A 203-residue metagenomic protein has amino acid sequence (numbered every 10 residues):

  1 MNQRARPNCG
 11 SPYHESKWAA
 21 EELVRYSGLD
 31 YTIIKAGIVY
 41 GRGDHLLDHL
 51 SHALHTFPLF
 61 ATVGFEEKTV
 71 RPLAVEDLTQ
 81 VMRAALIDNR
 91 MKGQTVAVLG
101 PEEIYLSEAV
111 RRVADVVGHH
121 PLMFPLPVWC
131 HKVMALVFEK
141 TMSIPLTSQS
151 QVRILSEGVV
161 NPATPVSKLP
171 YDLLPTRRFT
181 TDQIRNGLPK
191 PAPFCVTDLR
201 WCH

Functional and structural regions predicted by a protein language model:
M1-S27, Y31-G37: Conserved Rossmann-fold NAD(P)-dependent oxidoreductase catalytic core, especially the SDR/UDP-sugar
R6, V39-G41, L78: Conserved sequence/active-site signature of Rossmann-fold short-chain dehydrogenase/reductase
S11, T32-S51, K68, I104: Flexible, glycine-rich beta-alpha linker
E15, H45-L46, F65-I87, Q94-A97: Substrate-positioning beta->alpha
E15-S16, H49-A53, K140-S143: Short, hinge-like loop/turn segments at secondary-structure boundaries
K17-E21, L47-D48, S107: Short, surface-exposed alpha-helical segments at coil->helix boundaries
S51-V63: A short C-terminal helix-loop "cap" of Rossmann-like NAD(P)-dependent dehydrogenase/epimerase domains
A84-S148, N161-H203: Mid/C-terminal beta-alpha module of Rossmann-like enzyme folds, strongest in SDR-family dehydrogenases/epimerases
